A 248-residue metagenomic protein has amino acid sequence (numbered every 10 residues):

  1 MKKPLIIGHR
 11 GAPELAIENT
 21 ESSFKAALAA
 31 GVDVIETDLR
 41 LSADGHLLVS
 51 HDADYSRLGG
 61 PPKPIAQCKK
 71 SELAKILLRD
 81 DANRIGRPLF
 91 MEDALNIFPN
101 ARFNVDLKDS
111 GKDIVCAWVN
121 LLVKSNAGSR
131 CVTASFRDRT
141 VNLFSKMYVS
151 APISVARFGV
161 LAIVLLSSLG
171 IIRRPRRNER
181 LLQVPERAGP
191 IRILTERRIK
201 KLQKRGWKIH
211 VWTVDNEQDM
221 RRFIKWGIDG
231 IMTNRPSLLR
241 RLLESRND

Functional and structural regions predicted by a protein language model:
M1-D248: Phosphate-group recognition and catalysis centered on beta-loop-alpha active-site segments
